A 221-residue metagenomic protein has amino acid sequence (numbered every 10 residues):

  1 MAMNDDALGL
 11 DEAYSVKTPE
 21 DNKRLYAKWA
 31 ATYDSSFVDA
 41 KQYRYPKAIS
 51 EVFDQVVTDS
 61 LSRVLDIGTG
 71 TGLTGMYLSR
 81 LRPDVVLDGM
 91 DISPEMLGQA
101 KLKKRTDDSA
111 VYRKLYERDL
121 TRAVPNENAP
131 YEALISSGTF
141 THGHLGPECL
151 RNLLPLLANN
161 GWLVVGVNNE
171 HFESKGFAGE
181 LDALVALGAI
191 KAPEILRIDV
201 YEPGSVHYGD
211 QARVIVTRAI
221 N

Functional and structural regions predicted by a protein language model:
M1-T32: N-terminal, positively charged/glycine-rich alpha-helical extensions of SAM-dependent methyltransferases
A30-R44: Class I SAM-dependent methyltransferase Rossmann-like catalytic core, especially the SAM/SAH-binding loop
Q42-L61: Conserved alpha-helix/loop element of class I SAM-dependent methyltransferases that forms part of the SAM/SAH-binding
R63-V124: Class I SAM-dependent methyltransferase SAM/SAH-binding core
V124-L134: A short acidic, Gly/Pro-enriched loop at the edge of an enzyme's catalytic core that lines a small-molecule cofactor
E148-N159: A short glycine-rich, Lys/Arg-flanked "PGG" loop and its adjoining helix->strand segment in the class I
N160-N168: Conserved beta-strand signature within the Rossmann-like core of class I S-adenosyl-L-methionine
A189-N221: Class I S-adenosyl-L-methionine
